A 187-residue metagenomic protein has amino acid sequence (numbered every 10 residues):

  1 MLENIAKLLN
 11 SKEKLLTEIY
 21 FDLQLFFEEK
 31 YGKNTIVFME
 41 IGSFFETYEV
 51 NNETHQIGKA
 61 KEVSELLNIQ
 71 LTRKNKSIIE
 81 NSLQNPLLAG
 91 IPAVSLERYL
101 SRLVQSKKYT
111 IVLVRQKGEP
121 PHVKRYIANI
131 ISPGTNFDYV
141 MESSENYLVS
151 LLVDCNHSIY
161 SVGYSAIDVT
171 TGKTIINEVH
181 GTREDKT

Functional and structural regions predicted by a protein language model:
M1-T187: Basic, polar low-complexity surface loops/patches
